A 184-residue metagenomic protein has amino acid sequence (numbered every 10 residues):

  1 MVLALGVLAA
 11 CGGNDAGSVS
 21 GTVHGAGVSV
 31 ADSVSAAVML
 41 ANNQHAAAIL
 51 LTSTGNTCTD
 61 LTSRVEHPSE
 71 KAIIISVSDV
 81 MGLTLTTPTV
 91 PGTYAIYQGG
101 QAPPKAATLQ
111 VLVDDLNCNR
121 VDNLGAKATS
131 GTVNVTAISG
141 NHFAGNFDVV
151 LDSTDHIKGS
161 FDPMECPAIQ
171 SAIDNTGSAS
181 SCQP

Functional and structural regions predicted by a protein language model:
M1-A4: Sec-dependent signal peptide recognition, specifically the positively charged N-region followed immediately by
V7-A10: C-terminal motif of bacterial Sec signal peptides marking the signal peptidase cleavage site
G12-D15: Bacterial signal peptide processing site
V19-N42: Post-signal peptide N-terminal segment of mature Sec-exported envelope proteins
S20-H24, V28, K71-V77, L124-T132 (+1 more regions): Amphipathic hydrophobic-ligand
V34-A46, T136-H142: Short, ordered beta-strand-loop transition motifs
Q44-A137: Surface-exposed helix/loop patches within compact recognition domains
N134-P184: C-terminal or internal capping secondary-structure element at the end of a domain, subdomain, or sheet
